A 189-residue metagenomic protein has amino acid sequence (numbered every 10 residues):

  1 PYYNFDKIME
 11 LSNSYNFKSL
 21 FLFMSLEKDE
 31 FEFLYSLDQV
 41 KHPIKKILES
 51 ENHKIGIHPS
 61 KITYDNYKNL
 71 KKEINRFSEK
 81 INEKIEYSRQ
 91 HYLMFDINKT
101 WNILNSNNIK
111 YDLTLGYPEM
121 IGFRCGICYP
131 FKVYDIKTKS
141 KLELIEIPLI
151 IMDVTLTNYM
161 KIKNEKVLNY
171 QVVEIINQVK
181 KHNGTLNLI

Functional and structural regions predicted by a protein language model:
P1-N4: Alpha-helical membrane-targeting segments
D6-K99, I151, I189: Metal-dependent polysaccharide deacetylase catalytic core of the NodB/CE4 family, i.e., the active-site-bearing domain
N16-D29, Y117-Y129, T157-I162: Short charge-dense sequence patches
L34-K45, C125-L142, Y170-I175: Alpha-helical scaffolding within the catalytic cores of extracellular/periplasmic polymer-degrading hydrolases
K54, K110, E143-I145: Conserved beta-strand segments of alpha/beta enzyme cores
T63-K141: Catalytic domains of cell-wall/extracellular-matrix polysaccharide-remodeling enzymes, centered on de-N-acetylation
C128, K139-I189: Catalytic grooves of carbohydrate-active enzymes
